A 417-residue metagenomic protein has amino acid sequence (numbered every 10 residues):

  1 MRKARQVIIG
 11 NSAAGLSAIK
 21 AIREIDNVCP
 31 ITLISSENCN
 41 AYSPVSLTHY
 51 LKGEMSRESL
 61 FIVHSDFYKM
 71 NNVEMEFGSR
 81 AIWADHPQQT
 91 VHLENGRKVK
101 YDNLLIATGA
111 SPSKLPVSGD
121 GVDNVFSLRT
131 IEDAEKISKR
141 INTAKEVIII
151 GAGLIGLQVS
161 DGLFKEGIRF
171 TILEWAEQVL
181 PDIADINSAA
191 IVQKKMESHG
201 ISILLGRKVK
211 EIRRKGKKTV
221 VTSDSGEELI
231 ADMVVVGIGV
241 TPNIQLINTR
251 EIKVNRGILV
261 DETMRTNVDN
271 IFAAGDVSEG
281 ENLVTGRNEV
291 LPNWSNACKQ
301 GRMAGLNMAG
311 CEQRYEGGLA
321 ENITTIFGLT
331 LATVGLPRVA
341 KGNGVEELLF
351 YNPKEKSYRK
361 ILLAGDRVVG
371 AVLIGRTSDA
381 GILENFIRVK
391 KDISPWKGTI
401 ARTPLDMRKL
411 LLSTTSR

Functional and structural regions predicted by a protein language model:
R2-E74, G162-I183, I382: Beta1-alpha1 glycine-rich phosphate/pyrophosphate-binding loop at the start of Rossmann-like nucleotide-binding domains
R2-R5, E24, V277-D379: Mid-to-C-terminal Rossmann-like scaffold of FAD/NAD(P)H-dependent oxidoreductases
I9, V99-G109, I150, L229-G239 (+2 more regions): Short hydrophobic core segments
S12-L16, N38, A110-P112, E132 (+3 more regions): Residue-level detector of alpha-helix initiation sites
V28-P30, M75-L93, V99, K165-E262: A Rossmann-like FAD-binding core segment of flavoenzymes
T108-E166: Glycine-rich dinucleotide-binding loop and its adjacent helix/turn
G121-N142, T222, E227-M303, K397: FAD-site-proximal beta/loop scaffold in flavoenzymes
N352-T414: C-terminal auxiliary extensions adjacent to catalytic cores
